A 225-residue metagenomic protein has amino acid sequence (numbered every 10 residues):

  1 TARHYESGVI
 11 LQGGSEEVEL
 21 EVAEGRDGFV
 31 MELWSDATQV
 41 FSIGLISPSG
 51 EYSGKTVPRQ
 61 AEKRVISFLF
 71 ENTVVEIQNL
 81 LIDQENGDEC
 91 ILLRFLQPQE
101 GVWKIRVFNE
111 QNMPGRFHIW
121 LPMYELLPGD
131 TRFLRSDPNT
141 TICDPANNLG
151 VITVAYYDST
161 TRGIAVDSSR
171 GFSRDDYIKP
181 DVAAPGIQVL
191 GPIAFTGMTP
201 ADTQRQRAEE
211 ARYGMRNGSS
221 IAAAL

Functional and structural regions predicted by a protein language model:
T1-L225: Loop-rich non-cytosolic ectodomains and luminal regions
